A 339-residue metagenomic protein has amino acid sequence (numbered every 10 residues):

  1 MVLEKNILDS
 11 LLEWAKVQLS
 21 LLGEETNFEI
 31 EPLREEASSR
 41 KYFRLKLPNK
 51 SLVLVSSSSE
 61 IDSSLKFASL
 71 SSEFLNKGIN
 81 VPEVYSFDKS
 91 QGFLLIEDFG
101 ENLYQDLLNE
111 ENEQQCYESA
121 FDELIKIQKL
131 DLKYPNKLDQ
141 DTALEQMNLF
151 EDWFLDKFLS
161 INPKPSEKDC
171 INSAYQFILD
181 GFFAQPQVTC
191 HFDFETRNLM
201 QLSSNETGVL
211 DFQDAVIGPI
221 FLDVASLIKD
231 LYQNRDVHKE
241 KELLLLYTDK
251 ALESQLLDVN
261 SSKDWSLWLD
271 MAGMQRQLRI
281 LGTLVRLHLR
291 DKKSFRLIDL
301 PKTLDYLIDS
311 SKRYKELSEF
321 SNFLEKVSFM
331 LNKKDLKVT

Functional and structural regions predicted by a protein language model:
M1-F93, V188, L202-T207, E325-T339: Conserved NTP-binding catalytic cores of kinases and kinase-like/nucleotidyltransferase enzymes across multiple kinase
L11-L22, L132-K137, D141-T142, Q146-C190 (+2 more regions): An alpha-helical support segment within catalytic cores of ATP-dependent transferases
R34, S38, F43-L144, L149 (+3 more regions): ATP-binding pocket architecture of kinase catalytic cores
S39-L45, L54, I127, Q176-V224 (+1 more regions): Active-site acidic catalytic loop and adjacent metal/ATP-binding pocket of ATP-dependent phosphoryl transfer enzymes
Q140-L144, T196, V216-G218, K241-L244 (+3 more regions): Glycan-recognition and catalytic cores of secretory/periplasmic carbohydrate-active enzymes
L149-F158, I220-L257, M271-D291, T303-S310: Active-site activation/catalytic loop segments of kinase-like enzymes and analogous catalytic loops in related
H191, V216, S266-M274: Secondary-structure capping and boundary motifs in well-ordered enzyme cores
G282-T339: ATP/Mg2+ or Mg2+-diphosphate-binding catalytic cores that bind nucleotide phosphates or diphosphates via glycine-rich
